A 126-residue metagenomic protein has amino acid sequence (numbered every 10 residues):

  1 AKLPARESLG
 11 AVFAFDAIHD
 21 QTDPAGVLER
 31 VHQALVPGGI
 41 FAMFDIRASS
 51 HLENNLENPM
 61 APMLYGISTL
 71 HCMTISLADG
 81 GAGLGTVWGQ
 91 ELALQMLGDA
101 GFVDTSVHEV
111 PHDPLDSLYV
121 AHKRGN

Functional and structural regions predicted by a protein language model:
A1-V12: A short acidic, Gly/Pro-enriched loop at the edge of an enzyme's catalytic core that lines a small-molecule cofactor
P4, T22, V36: Short conserved AdoMet
G10-A25: A short SAM/SAH-binding and catalytic strip from SAM-dependent methyltransferases
F13-A17, F44-I46, E109-P111, K123: Active-site proximal loops enriched in glycine and acidic residues that flank catalytic Cys/His/Asp and coordinate
A25-P37: A short glycine-rich, Lys/Arg-flanked "PGG" loop and its adjoining helix->strand segment in the class I
F44-A100, S106: C-terminal alpha-helical "lid/dimerization" subdomain adjacent to the S-adenosyl-L-methionine
A100-N126: Core SAM-dependent methyltransferase catalytic element
